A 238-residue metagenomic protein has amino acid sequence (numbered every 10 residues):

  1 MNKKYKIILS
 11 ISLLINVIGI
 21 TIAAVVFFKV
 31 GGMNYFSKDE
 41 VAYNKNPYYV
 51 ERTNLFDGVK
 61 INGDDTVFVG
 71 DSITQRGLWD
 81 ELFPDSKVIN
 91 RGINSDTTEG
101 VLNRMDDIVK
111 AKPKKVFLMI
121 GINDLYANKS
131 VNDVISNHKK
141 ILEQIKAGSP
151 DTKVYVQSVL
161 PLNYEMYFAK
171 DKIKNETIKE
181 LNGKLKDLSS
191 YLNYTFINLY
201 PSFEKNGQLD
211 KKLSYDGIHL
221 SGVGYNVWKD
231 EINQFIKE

Functional and structural regions predicted by a protein language model:
M1-D65, K237: N-terminal secretory targeting modules
S10, R91-T98, A127-V131, I135 (+3 more regions): Flexible, glycine- and charge-enriched loops at secondary-structure boundaries
Y35-K140: Conserved SGNH/GDSL esterase-like catalytic core that processes O-acyl groups on lipids and polysaccharides
V69-D71, Q157, I197: Active-site flanking residues adjacent to catalytic metal/cofactor-binding acidic residues
M119, Q157-S158: Alpha/beta-hydrolase-fold catalytic nucleophile elbow
I141-I145: Hydrophobic positions in alpha-helices of CheY-like receiver
S149-K153: A short helix->loop->beta-strand "cap" motif at the edges of active sites that frequently abuts
P161-E238: Catalytic His-Asp segment of secreted/periplasmic serine-dependent ester chemistry enzymes
